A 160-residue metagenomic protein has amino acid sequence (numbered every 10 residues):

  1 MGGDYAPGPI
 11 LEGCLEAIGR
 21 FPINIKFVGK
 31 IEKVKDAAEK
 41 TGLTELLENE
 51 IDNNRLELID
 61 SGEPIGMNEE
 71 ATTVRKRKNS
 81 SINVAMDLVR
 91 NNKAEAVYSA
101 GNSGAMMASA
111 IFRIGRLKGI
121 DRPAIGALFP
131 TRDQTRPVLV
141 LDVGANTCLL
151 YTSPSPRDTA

Functional and structural regions predicted by a protein language model:
M1-A100, A105-F112: Contiguous, glycine/small-aliphatic-enriched amphipathic segments in soluble metabolic enzymes
A6, L149-L150: Secondary-structure boundary/capping motif
I65-G66, P137-T147: A short small-residue
N83-V89, A127-P137, Y151-T152: Short, surface-exposed, charge-dense and proline/glycine-enriched linear segments
S109-D142: Short, acidic/small-residue loops that bind anionic groups at enzyme active sites
Y151-A160: Single conserved hydrophobic/aromatic residue that forms the stacking wall/gate of nucleotide- or nucleobase-binding
